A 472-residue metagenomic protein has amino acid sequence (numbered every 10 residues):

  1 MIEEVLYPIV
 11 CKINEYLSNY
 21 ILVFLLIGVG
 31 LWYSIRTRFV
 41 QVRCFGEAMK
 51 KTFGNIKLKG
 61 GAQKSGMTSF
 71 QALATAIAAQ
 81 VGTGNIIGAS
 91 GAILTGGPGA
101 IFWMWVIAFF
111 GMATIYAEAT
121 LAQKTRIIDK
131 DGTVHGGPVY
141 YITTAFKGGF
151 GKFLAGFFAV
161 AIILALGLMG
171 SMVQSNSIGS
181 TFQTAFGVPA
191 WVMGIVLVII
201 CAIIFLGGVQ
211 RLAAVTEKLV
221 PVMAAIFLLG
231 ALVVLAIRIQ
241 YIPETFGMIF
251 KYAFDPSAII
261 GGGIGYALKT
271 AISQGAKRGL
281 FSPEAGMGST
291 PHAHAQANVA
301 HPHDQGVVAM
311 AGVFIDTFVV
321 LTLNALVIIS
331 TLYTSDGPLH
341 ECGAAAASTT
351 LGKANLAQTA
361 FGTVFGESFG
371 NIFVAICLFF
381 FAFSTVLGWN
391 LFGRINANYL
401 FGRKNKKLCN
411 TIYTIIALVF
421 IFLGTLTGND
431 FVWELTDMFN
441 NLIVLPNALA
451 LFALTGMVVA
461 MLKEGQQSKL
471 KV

Functional and structural regions predicted by a protein language model:
M1-T83, I93-A100, G111, F422 (+1 more regions): N-terminal alpha-helical transmembrane segments of multi-pass membrane transport and channel/translocase proteins
L6, R36-Q41, G84-A89, G167-I178 (+6 more regions): Transmembrane helix-loop junctions in multi-pass membrane proteins
L25-V29, R36-M49, F158, S175-F182 (+5 more regions): Membrane-interface loop-to-helix entry segments
V29-S34, I107-G132, V139, T143-N176 (+3 more regions): Helix-loop-helix module between adjacent transmembrane segments
F39-M67, G91, G97-A100, A113-G149 (+4 more regions): Flexible loop linkers connecting adjacent transmembrane helices in multi-pass alpha-helical membrane transporters
G60-T95, L121-K124, K130-V139, T143-A145 (+2 more regions): Alpha-helical membrane segments and immediately flanking helix-loop junctions that form or couple to the substrate/ion
F110-E118, I195-V209, V220-Q240, S273 (+3 more regions): Selective recognition of specific alpha-helical transmembrane segments in multi-pass small-molecule
Y116-R126, K130, L232-M248, P256-G263 (+3 more regions): Extracellular/periplasmic helix-exit of transmembrane alpha-helices
